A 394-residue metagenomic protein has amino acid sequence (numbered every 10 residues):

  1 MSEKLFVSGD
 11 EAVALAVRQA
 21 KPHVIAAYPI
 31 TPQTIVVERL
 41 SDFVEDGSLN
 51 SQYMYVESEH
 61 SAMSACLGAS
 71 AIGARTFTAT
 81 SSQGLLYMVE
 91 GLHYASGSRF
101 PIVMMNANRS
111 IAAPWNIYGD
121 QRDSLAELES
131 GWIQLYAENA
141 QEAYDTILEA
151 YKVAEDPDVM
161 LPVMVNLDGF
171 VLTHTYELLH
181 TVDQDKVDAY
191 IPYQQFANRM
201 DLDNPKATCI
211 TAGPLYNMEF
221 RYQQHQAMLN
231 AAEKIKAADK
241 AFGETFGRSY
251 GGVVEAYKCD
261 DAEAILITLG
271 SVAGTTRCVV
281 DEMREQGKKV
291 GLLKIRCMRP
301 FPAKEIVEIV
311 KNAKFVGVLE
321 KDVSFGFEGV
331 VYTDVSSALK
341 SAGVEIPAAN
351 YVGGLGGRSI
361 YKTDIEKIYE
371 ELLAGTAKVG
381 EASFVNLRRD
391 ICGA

Functional and structural regions predicted by a protein language model:
M1-A126, G131-W132, L148, D168 (+1 more regions): Thiamine diphosphate
V36-R39, A65-L67, M88-L92, A113-G119 (+6 more regions): Short acidic, glycine/serine/threonine-rich loops at helix termini
S41-D46, A241, C278-L292, K340-S341: Short helix-loop-beta junction
R109, L167-H174, Q194, G270 (+2 more regions): Glycine-rich beta-alpha junction loops
Y118-P162, N166-G169, V344-R358: Conserved thiamine diphosphate
P162-E255: Conformationally flexible catalytic loops at phosphate/diphosphate-handling active centers
A256-K288, F301-E308: Redox- and metal-dependent alpha/beta enzyme cores, enriched for Fe-S-associated oxidoreductases and cofactor-handling
K321-A394: Peripheral docking tails and interdomain loops at the edges of cofactor- or intermediate-handling domains
